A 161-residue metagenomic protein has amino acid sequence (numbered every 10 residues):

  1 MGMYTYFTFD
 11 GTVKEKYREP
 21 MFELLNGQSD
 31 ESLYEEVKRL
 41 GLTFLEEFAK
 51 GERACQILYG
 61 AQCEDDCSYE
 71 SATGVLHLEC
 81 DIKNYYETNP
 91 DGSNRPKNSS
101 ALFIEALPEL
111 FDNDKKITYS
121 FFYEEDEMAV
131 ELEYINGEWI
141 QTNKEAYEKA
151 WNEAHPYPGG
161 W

Functional and structural regions predicted by a protein language model:
M1-E35, G160: Short, extreme N-terminal segment that most often corresponds to the first beta-strand
G27, R39, T43-W161: Charged interaction segments
